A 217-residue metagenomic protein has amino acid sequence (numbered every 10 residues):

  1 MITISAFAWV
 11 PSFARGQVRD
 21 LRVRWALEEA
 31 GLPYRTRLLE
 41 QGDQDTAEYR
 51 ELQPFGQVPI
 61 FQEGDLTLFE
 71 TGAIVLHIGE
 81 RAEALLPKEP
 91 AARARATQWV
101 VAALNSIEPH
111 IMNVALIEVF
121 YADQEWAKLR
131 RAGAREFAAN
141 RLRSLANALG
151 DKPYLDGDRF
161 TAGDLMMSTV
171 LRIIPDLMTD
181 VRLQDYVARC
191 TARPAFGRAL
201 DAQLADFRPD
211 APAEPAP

Functional and structural regions predicted by a protein language model:
M1-L129: GST-like domain detector, emphasizing the conserved glutathione-binding G-site in the N-terminal thioredoxin-like
L21-R24, T191, A195, D210: Small/flexible residues
T36, P87, D158, A199-L200: A generic structural-conservation signal
E40, A162, Q203-L204: Short, solvent-exposed turn/loop segments enriched in Gly/Ser/Thr/Pro and often Arg
Q44, F69, V119, V170 (+2 more regions): Alpha-helix termini
A103-P194, A199: GST-like fold's C-terminal all-alpha helical module
A199-P217: Terminal-tail/helix-coil boundary detector
